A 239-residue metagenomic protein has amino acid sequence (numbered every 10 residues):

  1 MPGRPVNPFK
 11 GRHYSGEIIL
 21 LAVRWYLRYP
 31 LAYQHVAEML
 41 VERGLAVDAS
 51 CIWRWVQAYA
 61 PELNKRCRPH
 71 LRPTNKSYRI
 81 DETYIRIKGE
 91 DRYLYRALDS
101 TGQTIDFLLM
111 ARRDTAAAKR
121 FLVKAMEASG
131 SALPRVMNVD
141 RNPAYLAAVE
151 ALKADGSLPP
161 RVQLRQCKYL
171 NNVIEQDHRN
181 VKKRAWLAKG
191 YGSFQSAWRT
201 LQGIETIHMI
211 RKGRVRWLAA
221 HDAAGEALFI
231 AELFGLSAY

Functional and structural regions predicted by a protein language model:
M1-L27, G44-D48, W53-R54, L71-R79 (+1 more regions): Basic, short loop/linker segments at the boundary and entry of helix-turn-helix/winged-helix-like folds
H13, A58, F107-G130: Active-site beta-loop-alpha junctions of metal-dependent nucleic acid enzymes, especially the RNase H-like/DDE
A22, V36, I52, D81 (+8 more regions): Mobile genetic element proteins and their domesticated derivatives, centered on retroelements and DNA transposons
A32-L45: DNA-recognition alpha helix
K88, R92-T104, D114, L122-M126: Short conserved beta-strand segments at catalytic cores or DNA/RNA-binding microdomains of nucleic-acid binding
L133-A147, C167-L170: Acidic/histidine-rich, metal-coordinating catalytic segments
D177-S193, R211-K212: Active-site proximal helix-loop segment of RNase H-like, two-metal nucleases, encompassing DDE(D)
K189, S196-Y239: C-terminal domain-tail junction helix/linker
